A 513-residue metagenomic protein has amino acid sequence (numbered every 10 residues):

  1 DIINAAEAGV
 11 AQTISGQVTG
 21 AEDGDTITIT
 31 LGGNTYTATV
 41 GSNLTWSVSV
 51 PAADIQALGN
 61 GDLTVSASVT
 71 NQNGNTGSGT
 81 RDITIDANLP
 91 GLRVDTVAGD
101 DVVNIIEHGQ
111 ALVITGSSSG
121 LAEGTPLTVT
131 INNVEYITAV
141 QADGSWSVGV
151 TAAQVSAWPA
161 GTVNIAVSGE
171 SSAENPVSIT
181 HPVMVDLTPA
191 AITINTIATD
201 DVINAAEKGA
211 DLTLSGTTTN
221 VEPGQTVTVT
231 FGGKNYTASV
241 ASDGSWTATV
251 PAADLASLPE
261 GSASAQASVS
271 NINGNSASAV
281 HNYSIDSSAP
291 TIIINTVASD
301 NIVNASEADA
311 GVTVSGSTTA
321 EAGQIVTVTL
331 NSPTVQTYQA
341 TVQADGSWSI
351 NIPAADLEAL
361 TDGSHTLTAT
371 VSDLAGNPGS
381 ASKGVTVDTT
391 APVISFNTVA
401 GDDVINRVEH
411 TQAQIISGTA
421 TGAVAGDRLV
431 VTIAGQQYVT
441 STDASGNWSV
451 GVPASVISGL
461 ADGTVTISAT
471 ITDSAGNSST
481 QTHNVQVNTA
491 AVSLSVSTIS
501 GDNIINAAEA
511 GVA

Functional and structural regions predicted by a protein language model:
D1-A8, Q12-S15, I29, A38 (+4 more regions): Low-complexity/repetitive intrinsically disordered segments
D1-E7, P90-E107, A190-E207, P290-E307 (+2 more regions): Short, solvent-exposed loop/edge segments of extracellular or virion-exposed proteins
V10-I14, Q110-I114, A210-L214, A310-V314 (+2 more regions): Structural beta-strand segments of beta-rich domains
S15, A21-G59, T115, G120-P159 (+7 more regions): Extracellular beta-sheet repeat scaffolds used for adhesion and glycan interaction
N71, G79-D95, E174-N195, A279-N295 (+5 more regions): Flexible, low-complexity linkers/stalks enriched in Thr/Pro that connect modular domains
